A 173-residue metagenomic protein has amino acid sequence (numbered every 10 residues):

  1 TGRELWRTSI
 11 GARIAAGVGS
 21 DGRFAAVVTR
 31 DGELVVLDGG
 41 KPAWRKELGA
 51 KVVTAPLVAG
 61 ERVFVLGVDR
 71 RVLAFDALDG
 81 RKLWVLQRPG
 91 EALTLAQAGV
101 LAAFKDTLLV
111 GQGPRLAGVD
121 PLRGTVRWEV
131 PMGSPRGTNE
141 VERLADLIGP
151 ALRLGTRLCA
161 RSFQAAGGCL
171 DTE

Functional and structural regions predicted by a protein language model:
E4-D21, A43-A59, K82-K105, E129-G155: Extracytoplasmic beta-rich repeat domains
T29-R30, G67-V68, G111-G113, S162-F163: Structural signature of WD-repeat beta-propellers
D38-K41, D76-G80, P121-G124, D171-E173: Short loop/turn segments that connect beta-strands within beta-propeller blades
R70-R71, R81, P114: Tandem repeat domain/solenoid detector
I148-E173: Beta-propeller domains
